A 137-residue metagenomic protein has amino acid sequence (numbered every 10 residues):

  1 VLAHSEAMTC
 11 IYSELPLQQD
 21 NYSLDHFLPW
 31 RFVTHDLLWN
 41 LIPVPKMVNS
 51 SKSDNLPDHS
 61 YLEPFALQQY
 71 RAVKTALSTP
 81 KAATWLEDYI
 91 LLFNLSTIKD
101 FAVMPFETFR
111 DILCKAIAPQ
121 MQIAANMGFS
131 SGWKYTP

Functional and structural regions predicted by a protein language model:
V1-I11: Short, charged surface segments at domain edges that flank catalytic/cofactor-binding sites
A7-T9, K134-P137: Long C-terminal interaction/binding lobes of large macromolecular proteins
E14-P43, S51-L67: Histidine-centered nuclease catalytic patch
L62-K134: C-terminal structured domain segments
